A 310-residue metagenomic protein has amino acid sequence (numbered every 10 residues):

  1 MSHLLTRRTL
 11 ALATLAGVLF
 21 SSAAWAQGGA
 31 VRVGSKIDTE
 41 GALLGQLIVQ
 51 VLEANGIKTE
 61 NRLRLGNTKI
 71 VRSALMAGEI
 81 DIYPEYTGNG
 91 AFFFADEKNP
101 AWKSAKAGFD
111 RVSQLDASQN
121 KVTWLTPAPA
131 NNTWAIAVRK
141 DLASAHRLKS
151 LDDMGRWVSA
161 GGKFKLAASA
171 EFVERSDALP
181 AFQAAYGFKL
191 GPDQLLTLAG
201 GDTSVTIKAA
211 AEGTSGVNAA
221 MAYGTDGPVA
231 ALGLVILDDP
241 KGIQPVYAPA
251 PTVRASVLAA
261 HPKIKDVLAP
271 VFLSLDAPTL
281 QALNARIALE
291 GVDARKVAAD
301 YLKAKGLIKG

Functional and structural regions predicted by a protein language model:
T6-A11: N-terminal export leaders
Q27-E40, I57-R62, G162-A167: Short, well-ordered beta-strand elements
T39-K58, P180, A184-Y186: Short, polar/charged alpha-helical segment
E40, E171-A185, P262-G310: An extracytoplasmic/periplasmic, membrane-proximal ligand-sensing/linker region
F94-L125, T214-G216, G227-K241: Ligand-binding "clamshell"
K106-K165, L273-A277: A conserved helix-loop-strand patch within extracytoplasmic ligand-binding domains of the periplasmic binding
W134-S144, Y247-H261: A bilobed periplasmic-binding-protein/Venus flytrap-type ligand-binding module shared by bacterial periplasmic
A160-D239: Ligand-binding pocket segment of bilobal, Venus flytrap-like solute-binding proteins
